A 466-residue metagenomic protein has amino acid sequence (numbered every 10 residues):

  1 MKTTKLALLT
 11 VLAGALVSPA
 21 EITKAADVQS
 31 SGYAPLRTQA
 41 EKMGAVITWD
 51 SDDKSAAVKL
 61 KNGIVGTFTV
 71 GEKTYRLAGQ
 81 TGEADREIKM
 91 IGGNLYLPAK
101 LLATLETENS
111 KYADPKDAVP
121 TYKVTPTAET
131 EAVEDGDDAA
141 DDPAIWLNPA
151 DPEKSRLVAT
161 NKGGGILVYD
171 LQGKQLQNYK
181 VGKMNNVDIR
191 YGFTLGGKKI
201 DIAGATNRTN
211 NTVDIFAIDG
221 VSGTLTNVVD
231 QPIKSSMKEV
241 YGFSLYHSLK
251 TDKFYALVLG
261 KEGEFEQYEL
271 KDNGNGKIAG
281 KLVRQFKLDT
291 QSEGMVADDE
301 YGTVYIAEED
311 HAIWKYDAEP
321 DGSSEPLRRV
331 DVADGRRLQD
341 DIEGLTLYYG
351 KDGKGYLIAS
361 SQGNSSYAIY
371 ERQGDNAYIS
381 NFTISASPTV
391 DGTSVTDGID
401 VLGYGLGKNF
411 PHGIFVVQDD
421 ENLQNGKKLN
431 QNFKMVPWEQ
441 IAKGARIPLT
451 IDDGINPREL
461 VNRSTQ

Functional and structural regions predicted by a protein language model:
K2-K116: Primary recognition of N-terminal secretory signal peptides and signal-anchoring hydrophobic helices
D114-Q466: Sequence/structural signature of beta-propeller domains
